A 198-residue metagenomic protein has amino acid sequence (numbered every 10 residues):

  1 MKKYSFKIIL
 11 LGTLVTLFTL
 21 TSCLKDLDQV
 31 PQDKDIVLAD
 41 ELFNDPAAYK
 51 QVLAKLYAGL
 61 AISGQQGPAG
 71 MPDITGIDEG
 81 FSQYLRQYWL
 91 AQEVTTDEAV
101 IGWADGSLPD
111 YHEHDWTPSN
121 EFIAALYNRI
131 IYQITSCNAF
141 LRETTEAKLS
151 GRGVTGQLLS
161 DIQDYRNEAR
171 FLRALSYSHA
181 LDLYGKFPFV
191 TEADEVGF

Functional and structural regions predicted by a protein language model:
M1, C23-K25, L56, C137 (+1 more regions): Terminal processing/anchoring signals of secreted or surface-associated proteins and related intramolecular
M1-Q32: Bacterial Sec-dependent N-terminal signal peptides
K3, C23-L24, S82, V100 (+1 more regions): Long, intrinsically disordered, low-complexity segments
C23-Y84: Membrane-proximal, proline-rich intrinsically disordered regions
K25-D28, L181-F189: Proline-centered turn/helix-capping motifs that create local helix->coil transitions or kinks
P46, K50, A58-G64, E98-Y184: Conserved, well-structured interaction surfaces
P68-I74, S150-T155, F187-V190: Short, glycine/acidic-rich hinge or "gate" loops at secondary-structure transitions that mediate conformational
A193-E195: Hydrophobic, small-residue-rich alpha-helical packing segments that form membrane-like cores
